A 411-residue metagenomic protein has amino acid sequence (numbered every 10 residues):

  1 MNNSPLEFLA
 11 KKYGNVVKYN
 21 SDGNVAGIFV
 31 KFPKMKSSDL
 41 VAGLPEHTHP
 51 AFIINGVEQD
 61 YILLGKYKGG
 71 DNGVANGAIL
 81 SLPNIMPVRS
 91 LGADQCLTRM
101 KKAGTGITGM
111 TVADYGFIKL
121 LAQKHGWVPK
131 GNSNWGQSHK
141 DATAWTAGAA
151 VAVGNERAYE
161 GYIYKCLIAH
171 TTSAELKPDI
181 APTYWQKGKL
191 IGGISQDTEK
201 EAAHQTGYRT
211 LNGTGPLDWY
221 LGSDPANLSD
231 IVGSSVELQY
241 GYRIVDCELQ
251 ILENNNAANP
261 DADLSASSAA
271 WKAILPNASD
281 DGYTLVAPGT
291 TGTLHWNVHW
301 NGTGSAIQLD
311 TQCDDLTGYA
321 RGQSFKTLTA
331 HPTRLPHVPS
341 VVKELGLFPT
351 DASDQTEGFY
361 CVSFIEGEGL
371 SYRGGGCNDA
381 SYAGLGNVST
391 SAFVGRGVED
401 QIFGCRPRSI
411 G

Functional and structural regions predicted by a protein language model:
M1, N134, S138-K140, A152-V153 (+7 more regions): C-terminal, surface-exposed recognition/capping segments
M1-A51: N-terminal module-boundary/linker segments of secreted carbohydrate-active enzymes
V25-F29, Q59-Y61, I107, V112 (+5 more regions): Extracellular structured ligand-interaction cores
H47-V153, Q186-I231, D261-A266, A270 (+1 more regions): Short aromatic-cysteine micro-motif
K68-D71, Y162, I168-D179, Y242-R243 (+1 more regions): Acidic glycine-/aspartate-rich tracts in secreted/extracellular proteins
G73-S90, S173-P182, G384-F393: Short, polar loop/linker segments at the starts of domains and inter-domain junctions
V112-Y115, L120-Q123, A169, I231-S234 (+2 more regions): An acidic- and aromatic-residue-enriched active-site/binding cleft used to recognize and process polar
V245-N256: A short, polar/charged loop-to-alpha-helix boundary motif
